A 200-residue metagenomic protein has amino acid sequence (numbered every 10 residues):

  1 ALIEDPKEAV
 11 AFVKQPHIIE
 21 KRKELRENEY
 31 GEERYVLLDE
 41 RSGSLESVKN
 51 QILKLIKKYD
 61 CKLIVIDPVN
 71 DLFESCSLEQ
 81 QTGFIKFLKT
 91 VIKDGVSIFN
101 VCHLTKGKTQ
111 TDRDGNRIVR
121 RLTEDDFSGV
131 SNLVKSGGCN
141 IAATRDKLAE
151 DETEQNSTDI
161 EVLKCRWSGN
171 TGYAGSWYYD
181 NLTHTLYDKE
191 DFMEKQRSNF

Functional and structural regions predicted by a protein language model:
A1: Phosphate-binding active sites in nucleotide-utilizing proteins
E4-V36, L45-I66, L78-E79, T90-D94 (+1 more regions): C-terminal regions of RecA-like/P-loop NTPase motor modules
I66-D67, C102: Active-site flanking residues adjacent to catalytic metal/cofactor-binding acidic residues
D71-E74: Residues immediately C-terminal
F87: Short, conserved SAM-binding segment of the class I
V96, N100-H103: Conserved H-loop
